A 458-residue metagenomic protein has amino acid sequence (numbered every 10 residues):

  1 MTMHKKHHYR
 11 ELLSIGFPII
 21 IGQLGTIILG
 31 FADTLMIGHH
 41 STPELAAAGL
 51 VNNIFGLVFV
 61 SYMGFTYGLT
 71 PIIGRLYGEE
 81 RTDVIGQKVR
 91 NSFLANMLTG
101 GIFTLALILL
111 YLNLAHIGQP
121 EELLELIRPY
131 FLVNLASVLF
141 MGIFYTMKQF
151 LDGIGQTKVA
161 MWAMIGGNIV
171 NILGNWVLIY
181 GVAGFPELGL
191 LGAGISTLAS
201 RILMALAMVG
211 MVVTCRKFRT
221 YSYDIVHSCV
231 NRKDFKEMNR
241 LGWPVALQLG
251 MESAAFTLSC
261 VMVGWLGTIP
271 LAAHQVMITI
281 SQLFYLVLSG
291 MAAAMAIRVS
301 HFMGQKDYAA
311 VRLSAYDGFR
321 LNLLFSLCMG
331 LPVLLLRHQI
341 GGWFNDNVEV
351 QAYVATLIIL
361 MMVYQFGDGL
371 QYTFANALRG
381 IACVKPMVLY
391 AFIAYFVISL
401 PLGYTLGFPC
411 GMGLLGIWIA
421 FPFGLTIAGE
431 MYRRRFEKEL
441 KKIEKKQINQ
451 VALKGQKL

Functional and structural regions predicted by a protein language model:
M1-G16, I73-L139, F185-G242, V299-Y364 (+1 more regions): Short alpha-helical transmembrane segments in multi-pass integral membrane proteins
H4-L35, H39-H40, G56-G68, I72 (+5 more regions): N-terminal transmembrane alpha-helices
S14-D33, V133, G167, S200-M204 (+4 more regions): Transmembrane helical elements of multi-pass membrane transporters/channels
F17, I21, V51-I54, L94 (+16 more regions): Hydrophobic residues within alpha-helical transmembrane segments of multi-pass solute transporters/permease subunits
L24, I28-A46, L114-E121, V177-L190 (+4 more regions): Helix-terminus/linker motif at the lipid-water interface of multi-pass membrane proteins
T26, G30-D33, I37, F59-T66 (+16 more regions): Alpha-helical transmembrane segments and their lipid-water interface positions in multi-pass membrane proteins
L45-I108, M141-A160, C260, A273-R337 (+1 more regions): Small-residue-rich hydrophobic transmembrane alpha-helices
T66, T70, N134-D152, A160-N168 (+6 more regions): Short runs within selected transmembrane alpha-helices of multi-pass transporters and secretion channels
